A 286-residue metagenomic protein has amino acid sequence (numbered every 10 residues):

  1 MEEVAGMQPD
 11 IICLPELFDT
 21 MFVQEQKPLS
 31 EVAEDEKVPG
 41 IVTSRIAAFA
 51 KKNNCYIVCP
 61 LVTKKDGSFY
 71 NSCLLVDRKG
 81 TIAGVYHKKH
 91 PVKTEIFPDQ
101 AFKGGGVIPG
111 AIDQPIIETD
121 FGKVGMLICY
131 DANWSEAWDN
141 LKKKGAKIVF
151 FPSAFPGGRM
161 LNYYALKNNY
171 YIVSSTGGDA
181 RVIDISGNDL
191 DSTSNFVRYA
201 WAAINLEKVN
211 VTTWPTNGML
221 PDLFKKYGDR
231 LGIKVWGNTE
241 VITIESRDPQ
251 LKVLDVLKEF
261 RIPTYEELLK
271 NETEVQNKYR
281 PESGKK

Functional and structural regions predicted by a protein language model:
E2-K79, P156, K167: Cys-nucleophile CN-hydrolase/nitrilase-fold catalytic domain and related Cys-dependent amidase chemistry that acts on
V4, P9, A83-H87, I117-D120 (+3 more regions): Ligand-binding pocket scaffold of soluble enzyme catalytic domains
P15-L17, P60-V62, K89, I128-Y130 (+2 more regions): Active-site-proximal beta-strand/loop segments in catalytic clefts of secreted hydrolases
D35-Y56, K123, A132-W236, E245: CN hydrolase (nitrilase-like) catalytic-core segments centered on the catalytic cysteine and neighboring Lys/Glu
P39, K51-K52, V107-P115, M126 (+1 more regions): Alpha-helix-centered segments that form part of catalytic cores
P60-L61, S72-L75, P115-I117, A180-I183 (+1 more regions): Short beta-strand scaffold segments in enzyme catalytic cores
K65-K144, R159, Y163, K167: Active-site catalytic loop in hydrolytic enzyme cores
V209-K286: A short C-terminal boundary segment appended to hydrolase-like catalytic domains
